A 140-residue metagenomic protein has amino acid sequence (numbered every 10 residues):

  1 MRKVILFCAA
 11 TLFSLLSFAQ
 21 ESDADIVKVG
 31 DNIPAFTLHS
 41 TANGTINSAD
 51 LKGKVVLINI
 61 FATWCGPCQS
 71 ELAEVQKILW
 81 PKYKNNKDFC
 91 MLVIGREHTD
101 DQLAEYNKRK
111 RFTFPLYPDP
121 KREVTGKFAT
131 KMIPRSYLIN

Functional and structural regions predicted by a protein language model:
M1-V4: Positively charged n-region of N-terminal signal peptides that target proteins for export
F7-L16: Bacterial N-terminal signal peptides
L15-A35: N-proximal helix/coil linker or "cap" segments that precede and/or mark the start of modular domains
A35-V56: A short beta-strand-turn-helix
K54-V55, S70-I94, K108: Conserved helix-turn-beta segment immediately C-terminal to the redox Cys motif in thioredoxin-like folds
K54-V56, F61-W64, M132: Short pre-active-site segment immediately N-terminal to redox-active cysteine/selenocysteine motifs in thiol-based
K87-D100, F112-R122: Thiol-based oxidoreductase modules, predominantly thioredoxin-like and allied folds used for disulfide exchange
E105-T113, D119-N140: Thiol/disulfide oxidoreductase modules built on the thioredoxin-like
